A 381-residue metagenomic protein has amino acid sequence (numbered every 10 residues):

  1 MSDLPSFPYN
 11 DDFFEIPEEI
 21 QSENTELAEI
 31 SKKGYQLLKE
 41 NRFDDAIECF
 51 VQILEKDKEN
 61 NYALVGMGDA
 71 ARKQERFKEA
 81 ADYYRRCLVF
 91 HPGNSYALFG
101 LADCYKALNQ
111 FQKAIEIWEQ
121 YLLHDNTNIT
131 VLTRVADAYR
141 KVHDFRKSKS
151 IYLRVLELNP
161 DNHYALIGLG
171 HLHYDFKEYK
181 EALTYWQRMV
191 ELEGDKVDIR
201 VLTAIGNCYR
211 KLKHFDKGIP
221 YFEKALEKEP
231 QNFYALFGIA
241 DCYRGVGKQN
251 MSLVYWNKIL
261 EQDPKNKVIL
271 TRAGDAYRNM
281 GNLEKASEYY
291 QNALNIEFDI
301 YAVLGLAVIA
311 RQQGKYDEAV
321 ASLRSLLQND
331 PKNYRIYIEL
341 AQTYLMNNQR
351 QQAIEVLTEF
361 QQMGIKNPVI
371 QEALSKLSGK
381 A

Functional and structural regions predicted by a protein language model:
F7-I30, Q52-E55, E193-V197, L294: TPR-adjacent "capping" and linker segments in tetratricopeptide-repeat scaffold/adaptor proteins
A28, Y62, Y96, T130 (+7 more regions): Start-of-helix register in tetratricopeptide repeats
K39-E40, K73, A107, K141 (+7 more regions): Register position in tetratricopeptide repeats
K56, F90, H124-D125, L158 (+6 more regions): Structural marker of alpha-solenoid helical repeat scaffolds
G66, G100, R134, G168-H171 (+6 more regions): Canonical tetratricopeptide repeat
